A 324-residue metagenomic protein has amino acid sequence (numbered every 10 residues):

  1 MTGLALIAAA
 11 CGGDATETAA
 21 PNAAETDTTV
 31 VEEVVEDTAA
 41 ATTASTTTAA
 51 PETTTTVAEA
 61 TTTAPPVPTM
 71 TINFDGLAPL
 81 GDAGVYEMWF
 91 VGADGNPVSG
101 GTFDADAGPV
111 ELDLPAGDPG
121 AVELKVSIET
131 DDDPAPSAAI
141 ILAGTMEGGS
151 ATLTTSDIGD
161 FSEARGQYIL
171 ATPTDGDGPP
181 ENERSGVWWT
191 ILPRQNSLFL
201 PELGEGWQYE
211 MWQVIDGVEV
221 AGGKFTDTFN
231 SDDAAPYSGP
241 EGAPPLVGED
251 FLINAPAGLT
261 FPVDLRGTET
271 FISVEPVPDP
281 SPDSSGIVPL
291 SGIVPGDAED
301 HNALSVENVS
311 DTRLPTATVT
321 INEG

Functional and structural regions predicted by a protein language model:
M1-L4: Sec-dependent N-terminal signal peptides
I7-A10: C-terminal motif of bacterial Sec signal peptides marking the signal peptidase cleavage site
G12-A24, T28-V31, A41-G324: N-terminal targeting/export leaders
V34: B-type heme-binding environments
